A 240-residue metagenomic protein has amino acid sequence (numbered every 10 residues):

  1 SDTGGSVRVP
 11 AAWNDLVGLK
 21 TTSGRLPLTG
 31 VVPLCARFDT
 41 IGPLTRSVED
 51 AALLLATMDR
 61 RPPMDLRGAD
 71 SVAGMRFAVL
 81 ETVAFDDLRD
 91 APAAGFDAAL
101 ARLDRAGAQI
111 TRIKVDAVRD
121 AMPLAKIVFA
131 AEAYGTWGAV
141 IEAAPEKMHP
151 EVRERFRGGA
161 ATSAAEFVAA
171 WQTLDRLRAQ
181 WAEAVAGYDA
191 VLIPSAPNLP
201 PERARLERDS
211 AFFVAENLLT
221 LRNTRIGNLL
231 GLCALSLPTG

Functional and structural regions predicted by a protein language model:
S1-F38, T82, I193-F213: Short glycine/serine-rich loop/turn segments
K20-L100, A117-R119, A179: A short helix-breaking turn/cap at a secondary-structure junction
G42, D189-V191: Short, Asp-centered acidic motifs that coordinate Mg2+ and/or phosphate in catalytic or ligand-binding sites
M58-P63, A169-A179, E216-L218: Short gly/ser/thr-rich secondary-structure transition/capping motifs
V72-R76, V128-A182, P194-N198, S236-T239: Short helix-loop capping/hinge segments that flank enzyme active sites or metal/cofactor-binding pockets
A91-K114, G138-A143, F167-D189: Acyltransferase
A125, V168-A169, P200-L221: Short, surface-exposed loop/helix-turn segments at secondary-structure junctions that function as lids/hinges flanking
